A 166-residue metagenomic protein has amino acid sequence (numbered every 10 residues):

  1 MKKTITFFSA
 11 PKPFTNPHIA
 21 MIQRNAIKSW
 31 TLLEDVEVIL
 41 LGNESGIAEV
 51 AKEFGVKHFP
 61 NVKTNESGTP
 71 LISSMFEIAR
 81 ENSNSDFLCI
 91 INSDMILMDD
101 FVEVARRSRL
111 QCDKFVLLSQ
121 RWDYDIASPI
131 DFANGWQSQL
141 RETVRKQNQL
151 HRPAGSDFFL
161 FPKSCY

Functional and structural regions predicted by a protein language model:
M1-I27: N-proximal low-complexity "stem/linker" segments adjacent to membrane-targeting elements
K3-I5, K28-I39, V56: Short loop->beta transition adjacent to catalytic acidic/histidine clusters or analogous donor-positioning motifs
T6-P13, F59-K63, S119-W122, F161-S164: Short loop/turn segments at strand-loop or loop-helix junctions that form parts of catalytic or ligand-binding pockets
N16-P17, E44-V50, D125-S128: Short, charged/polar "capping" segments at the starts of alpha-helices and the immediately preceding loops
V36-N43, L117-L118: Short, hydrophobic beta-strand segments that form beta-sheet elements in well-ordered domains
L40-I91, M98-D99: Active-site-proximal specificity loops/subdomain of glycosyltransferases
R80, I96-Y166: Conserved catalytic core of nucleotide-sugar-dependent glycosyltransferases
